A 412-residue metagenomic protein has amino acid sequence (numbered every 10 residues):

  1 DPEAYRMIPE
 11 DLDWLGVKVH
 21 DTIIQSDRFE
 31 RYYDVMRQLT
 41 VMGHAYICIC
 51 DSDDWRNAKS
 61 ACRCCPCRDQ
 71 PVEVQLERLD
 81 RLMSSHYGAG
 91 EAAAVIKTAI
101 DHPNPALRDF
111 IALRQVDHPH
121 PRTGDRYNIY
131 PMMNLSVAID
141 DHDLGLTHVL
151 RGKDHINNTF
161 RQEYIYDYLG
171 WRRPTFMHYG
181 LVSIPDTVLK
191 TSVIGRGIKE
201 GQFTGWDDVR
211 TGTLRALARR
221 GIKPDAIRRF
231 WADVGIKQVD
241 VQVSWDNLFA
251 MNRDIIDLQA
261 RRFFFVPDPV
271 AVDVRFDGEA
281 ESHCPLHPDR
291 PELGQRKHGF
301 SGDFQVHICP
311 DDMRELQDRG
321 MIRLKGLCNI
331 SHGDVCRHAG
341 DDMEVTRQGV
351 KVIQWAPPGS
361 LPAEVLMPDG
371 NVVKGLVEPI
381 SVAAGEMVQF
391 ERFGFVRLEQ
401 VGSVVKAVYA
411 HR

Functional and structural regions predicted by a protein language model:
D1-T22, Y32-M36, T40-V41, S52 (+1 more regions): N-terminal, positively charged nucleic-acid-binding surface of large information/translation enzymes
A4, R28-R31, N128, R219 (+1 more regions): Secondary-structure capping and boundary motifs in well-ordered enzyme cores
I24-Q25, Q38-G195, Q202-T204, T213 (+3 more regions): Active-site cores that bind ATP or allylic diphosphates and position pyrophosphate for catalysis
D154, F203-G205, T213-Q242, D246 (+1 more regions): A conserved active-site cap/scaffold subdomain adjacent to cofactor or substrate pockets
V243-I255, H411-R412: Short secondary-structure subsegments characteristic of cysteine-rich extracellular domains
P310-M313, Q317-D318, N371-R392: A conserved acidic, glycine/proline-rich C-terminal tail/linker
D341-L361: Long beta-strand-rich cores associated with HINT superfamily self-processing modules
V388, E399-R412: Auxiliary tRNA-acceptor-end handling modules of aminoacyl-tRNA synthetases
